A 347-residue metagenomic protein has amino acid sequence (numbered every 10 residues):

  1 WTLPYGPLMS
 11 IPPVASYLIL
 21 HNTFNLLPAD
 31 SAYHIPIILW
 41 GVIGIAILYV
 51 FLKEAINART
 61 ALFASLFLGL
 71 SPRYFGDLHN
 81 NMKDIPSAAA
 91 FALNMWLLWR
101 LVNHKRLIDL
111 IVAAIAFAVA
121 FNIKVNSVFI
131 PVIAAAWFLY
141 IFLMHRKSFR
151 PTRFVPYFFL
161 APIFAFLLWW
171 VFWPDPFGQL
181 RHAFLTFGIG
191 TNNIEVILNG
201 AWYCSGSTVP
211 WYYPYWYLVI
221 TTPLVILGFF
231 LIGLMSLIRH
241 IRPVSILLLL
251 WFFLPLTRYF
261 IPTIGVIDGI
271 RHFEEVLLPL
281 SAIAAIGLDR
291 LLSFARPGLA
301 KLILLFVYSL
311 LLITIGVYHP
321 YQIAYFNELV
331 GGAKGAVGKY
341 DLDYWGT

Functional and structural regions predicted by a protein language model:
L3, P7-I11, N22-A46, S65 (+1 more regions): Loop-to-helix entry region of an early transmembrane alpha helix in multi-pass inner-membrane enzymes
Y5, I11-P12, V119, A135-P262 (+2 more regions): Transmembrane-lumen/periplasm boundary regions of multi-pass, lipid-linked membrane glycan transferases
I35-A55, L93-L97: Transmembrane-helix motifs of polytopic, lipid-linked glycan transferases
A64-G69, G76, A92, W96 (+3 more regions): Short helix- or helix-capping micro-motifs that position conserved polar/aromatic residues at function-defining sites
A64-S65, D109-K124, Y217, L256: Membrane-interface alpha helices of multi-pass inner-membrane proteins
R73, H79-P86: Short acidic/glycine- and proline-prone juxtamembrane loop motifs at membrane-interface regions of multi-pass membrane
D84-S87, A120, F129, Y217-L224 (+2 more regions): Hydrophobic/aromatic-rich transmembrane helices and adjacent perimembrane loops
N94-L110, H240: Membrane-interface transmembrane helices that cradle and orient dolichyl/undecaprenyl
